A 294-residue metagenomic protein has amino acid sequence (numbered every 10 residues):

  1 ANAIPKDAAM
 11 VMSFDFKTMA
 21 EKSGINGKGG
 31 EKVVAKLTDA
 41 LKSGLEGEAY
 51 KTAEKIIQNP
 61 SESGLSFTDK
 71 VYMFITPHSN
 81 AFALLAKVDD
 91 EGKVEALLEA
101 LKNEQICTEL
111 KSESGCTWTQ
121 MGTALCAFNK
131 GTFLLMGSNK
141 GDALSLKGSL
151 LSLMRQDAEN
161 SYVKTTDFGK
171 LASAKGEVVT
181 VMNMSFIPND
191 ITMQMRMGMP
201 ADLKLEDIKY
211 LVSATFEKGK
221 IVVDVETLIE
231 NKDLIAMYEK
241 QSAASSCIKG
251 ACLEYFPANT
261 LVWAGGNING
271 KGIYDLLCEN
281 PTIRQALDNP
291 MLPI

Functional and structural regions predicted by a protein language model:
A1-Q120, E159-D207, I221-I294: Structural boundary/hinge residues at secondary-structure and domain interfaces
M12, T117-L153, A264: A short, solvent-exposed beta-edge/loop patch
I106-K111, A124-F128, V212-A214: Short, exposed beta-strand/loop patches in secreted or surface proteins that constitute
F128-K130, Y210-F216, V222-L228: Amphipathic N-proximal alpha-helical interface segments
